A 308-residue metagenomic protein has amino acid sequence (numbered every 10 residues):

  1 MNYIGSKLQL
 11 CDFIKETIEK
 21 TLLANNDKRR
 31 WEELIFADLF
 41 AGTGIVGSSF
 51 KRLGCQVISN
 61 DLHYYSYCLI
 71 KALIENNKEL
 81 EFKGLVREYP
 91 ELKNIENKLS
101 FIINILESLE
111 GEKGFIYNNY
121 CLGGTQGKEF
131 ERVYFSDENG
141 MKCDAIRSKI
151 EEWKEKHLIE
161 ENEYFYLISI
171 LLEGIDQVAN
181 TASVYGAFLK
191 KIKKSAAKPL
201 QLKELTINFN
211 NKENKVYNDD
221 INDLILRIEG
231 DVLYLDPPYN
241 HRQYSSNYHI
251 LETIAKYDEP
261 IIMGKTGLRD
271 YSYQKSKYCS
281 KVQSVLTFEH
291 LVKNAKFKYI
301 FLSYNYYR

Functional and structural regions predicted by a protein language model:
M1-L39, I45-R52, Y67-L69, N76: S-adenosyl-L-methionine
I35, Q56, Y299: Residues at the starts of beta-strands that form the adenosine-phosphate
F36-F50, S59-Y64, E173-G174, R227-N247 (+1 more regions): Conserved proline-anchored active-site loop of SAM-dependent methyltransferases that bridges a beta-strand
Q56, H63-L205, S245, I250-K281 (+1 more regions): Class I S-adenosyl-L-methionine-dependent methyltransferase module
I207-N214: A short helix-to-beta-strand connector/capping loop
N218-D223: Conserved SAM/SAH-binding loop
K277-R308: Conserved Class I SAM-dependent methyltransferase catalytic core
